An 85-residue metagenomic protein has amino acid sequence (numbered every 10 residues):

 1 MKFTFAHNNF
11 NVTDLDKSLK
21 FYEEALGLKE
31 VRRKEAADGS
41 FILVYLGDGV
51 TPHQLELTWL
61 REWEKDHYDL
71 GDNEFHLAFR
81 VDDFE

Functional and structural regions predicted by a protein language model:
M1-K2, D69-G71: Short, flexible turn/loop "capping" segments at secondary-structure junctions
K2, N9-P52: Core segments of cupin and vicinal oxygen chelate
T13-D16, L70-E85: Vicinal oxygen chelate
R32, E64-H67: Short, P/G- and charge-enriched loop/turn segments at secondary-structure junctions
Y45-G47, D66-D69: Short secondary-structure boundary/capping segments
Y45-G47, W59, R80: Short, well-ordered beta-strand micro-motif
G49-H53, E62-E64, F84-E85: Short, charged/polar surface micro-motifs in flexible loops or helix N-caps
